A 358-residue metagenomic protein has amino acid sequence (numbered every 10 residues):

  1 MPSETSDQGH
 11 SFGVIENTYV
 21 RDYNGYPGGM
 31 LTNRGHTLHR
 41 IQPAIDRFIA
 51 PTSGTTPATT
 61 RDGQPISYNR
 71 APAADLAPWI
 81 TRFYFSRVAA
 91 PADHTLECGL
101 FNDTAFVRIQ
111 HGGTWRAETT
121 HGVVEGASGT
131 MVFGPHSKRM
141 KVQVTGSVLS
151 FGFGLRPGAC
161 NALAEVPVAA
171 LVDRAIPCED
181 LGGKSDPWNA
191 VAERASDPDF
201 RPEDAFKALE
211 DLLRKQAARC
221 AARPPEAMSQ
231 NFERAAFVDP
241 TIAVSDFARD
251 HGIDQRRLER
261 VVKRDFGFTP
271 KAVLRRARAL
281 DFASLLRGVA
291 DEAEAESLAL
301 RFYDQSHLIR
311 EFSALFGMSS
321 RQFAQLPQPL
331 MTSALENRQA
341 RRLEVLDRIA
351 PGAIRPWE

Functional and structural regions predicted by a protein language model:
P2, F12-Q230, A236-S245, R249-Q255 (+4 more regions): Alpha-helical bundle regulatory/interaction domains
R257, V262, V273-A277: A generic structured-segment signal
R260, L280-S284, R310: Contiguous, well-ordered alpha-helical segments that form the cores/surfaces of helical PPI scaffolds
V261-P270, F312-S320: HTH DNA-binding helix-turn interface
F266, L274-A283, F316: C-terminal flanking helix
